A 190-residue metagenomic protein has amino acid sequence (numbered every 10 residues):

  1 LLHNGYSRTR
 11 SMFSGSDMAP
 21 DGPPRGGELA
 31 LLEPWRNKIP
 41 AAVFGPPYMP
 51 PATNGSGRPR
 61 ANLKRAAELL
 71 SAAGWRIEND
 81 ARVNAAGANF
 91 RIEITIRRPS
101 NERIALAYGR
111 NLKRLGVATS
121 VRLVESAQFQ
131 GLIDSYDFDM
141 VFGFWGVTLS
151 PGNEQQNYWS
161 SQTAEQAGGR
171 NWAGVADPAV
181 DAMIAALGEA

Functional and structural regions predicted by a protein language model:
L1-R110, A176-A179: Append "and occasionally in soluble cytosolic enzymes with long acidic Gly/Pro-rich linkers
H3, S7, S135, D139 (+3 more regions): Short, well-ordered loop/turn and helix-capping segments at boundaries between secondary-structure elements and domains
H3, T95-R97, R122-V124, G143-W145: Generic beta-strand/beta-sheet core signal
S7-T9, P99-R103, Q128-G131, V147-G152: Flexible loop/turn segments at secondary-structure boundaries
F13, G143-T148: Beta->alpha turn/N-cap motifs
S16, A85, A127-Q128, T148: Positions that flank functional sites
L31-N54, P59, E68, L115-F129 (+2 more regions): Extracytoplasmic/peripheral linker and loop segments enriched in polar/acidic and small residues with frequent Thr/Pro
N111, V117-A118, D134-G143: Alpha-to-beta junction loops
